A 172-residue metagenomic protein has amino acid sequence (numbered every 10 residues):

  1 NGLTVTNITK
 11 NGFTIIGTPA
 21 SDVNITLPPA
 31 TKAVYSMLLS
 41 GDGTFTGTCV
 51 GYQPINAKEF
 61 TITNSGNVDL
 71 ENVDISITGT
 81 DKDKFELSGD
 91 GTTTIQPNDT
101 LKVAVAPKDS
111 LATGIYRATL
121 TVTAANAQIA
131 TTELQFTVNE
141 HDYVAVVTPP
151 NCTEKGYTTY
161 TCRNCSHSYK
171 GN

Functional and structural regions predicted by a protein language model:
N1, T9, P19-S21, N139-N172: Extracellular modular ligand-binding repeats in secreted and cell-surface proteins
N1-V34, T93, A125-Q128, C165: Secondary-structure capping and domain/repeat boundary segments
N7, I15, G79-D81, L111-T113 (+1 more regions): A short local loop/turn or secondary-structure capping micro-motif enriched for an aromatic residue
G12, D22-T26, K102, I115-T119 (+1 more regions): Short, conserved beta-strand segments of beta-strand-rich sandwich/propeller modules, principally
I16, I25-T26, G51, A104 (+1 more regions): Compositionally biased, intrinsically disordered/low-complexity regions enriched for serine, proline and threonine
T26, E59-T61, K102-A104, Y157-T159 (+1 more regions): Ordered hydrophobic segments in well-structured contexts
T31-E140: Feature for long, exposed domains in two main contexts
